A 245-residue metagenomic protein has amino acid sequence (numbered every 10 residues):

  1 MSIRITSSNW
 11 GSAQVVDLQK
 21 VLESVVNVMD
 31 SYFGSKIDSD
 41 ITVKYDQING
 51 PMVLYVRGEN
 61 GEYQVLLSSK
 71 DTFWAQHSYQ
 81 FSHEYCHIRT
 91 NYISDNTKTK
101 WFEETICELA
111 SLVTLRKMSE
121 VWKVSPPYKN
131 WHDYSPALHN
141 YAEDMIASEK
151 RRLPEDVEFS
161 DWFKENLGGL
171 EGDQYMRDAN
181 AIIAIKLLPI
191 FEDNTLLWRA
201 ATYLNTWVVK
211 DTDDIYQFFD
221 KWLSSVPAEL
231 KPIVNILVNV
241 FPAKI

Functional and structural regions predicted by a protein language model:
S2-T72, F241-I245: Auxiliary, metal-adjacent structural segments of Zn-dependent hydrolase domains
L18, L22, S78, T99 (+2 more regions): Hydrophobic (often cysteine-bearing) scaffold residues that line and stabilize catalytic clefts of nucleotide/cofactor
N27-G34, T90, S111-E120, E192: Sec-exported extracytoplasmic/periplasmic mature domains
S35-Y45, S94-T99, M118-K129, R199-L204: Surface-exposed patches in mature extracellular/periplasmic domains of secreted proteins
Y63-F81, Y92-T99: Short pre-active-site segment immediately N-terminal to the catalytic Zn-binding motif
S78-D95, E104, E108, L112: Active-site recognition of the HExxH zinc-binding catalytic motif
K100-E149: Post-HExxH zinc-binding segment in Zn-dependent metallohydrolases
K150-I245: Pan-zinc metallopeptidase signature
